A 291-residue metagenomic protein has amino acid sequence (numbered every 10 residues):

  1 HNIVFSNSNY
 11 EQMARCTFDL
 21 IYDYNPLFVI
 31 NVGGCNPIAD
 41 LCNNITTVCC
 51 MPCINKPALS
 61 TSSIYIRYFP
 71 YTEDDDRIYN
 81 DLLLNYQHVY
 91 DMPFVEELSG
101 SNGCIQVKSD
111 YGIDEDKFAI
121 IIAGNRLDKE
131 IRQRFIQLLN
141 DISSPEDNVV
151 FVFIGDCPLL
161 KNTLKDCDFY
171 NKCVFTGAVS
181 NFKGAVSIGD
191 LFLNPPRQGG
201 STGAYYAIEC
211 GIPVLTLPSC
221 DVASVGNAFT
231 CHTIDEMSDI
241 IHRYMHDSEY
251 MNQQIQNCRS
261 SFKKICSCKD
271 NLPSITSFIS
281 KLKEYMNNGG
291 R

Functional and structural regions predicted by a protein language model:
H1-L59: Active-site and donor-binding regions of nucleotide-sugar-utilizing enzymes
S8-M13, C157-L159, C173-V186, G199-G200: Conserved active-site histidine-acidic residue motif and adjacent donor-binding/catalytic loop of glycosyltransferases
F18-D19, D23-Y24, A178-D190, E209: Short acidic alpha-helix that forms the nucleotide-activated donor recognition element in Leloir-type transferases
Y24-F28, S187-G200, I212: Acidic donor-binding loop of glycosyltransferase active sites
I45-N102: Active-site-proximal region of nucleotide-activated glycan assembly enzymes, centered on histidine/acidic-rich loops
E73, L84-D166, F175: Conserved catalytic-core segment of nucleotide-activated headgroup transferases in glycan assembly
I78, P195-K263: Catalytic binding pocket for nucleotide-activated donors in carbohydrate/polymer assembly enzymes
H246-N287: A charged, aromatic-enriched C-terminal amphipathic alpha-helix characteristic of glycosyltransferases across folds
